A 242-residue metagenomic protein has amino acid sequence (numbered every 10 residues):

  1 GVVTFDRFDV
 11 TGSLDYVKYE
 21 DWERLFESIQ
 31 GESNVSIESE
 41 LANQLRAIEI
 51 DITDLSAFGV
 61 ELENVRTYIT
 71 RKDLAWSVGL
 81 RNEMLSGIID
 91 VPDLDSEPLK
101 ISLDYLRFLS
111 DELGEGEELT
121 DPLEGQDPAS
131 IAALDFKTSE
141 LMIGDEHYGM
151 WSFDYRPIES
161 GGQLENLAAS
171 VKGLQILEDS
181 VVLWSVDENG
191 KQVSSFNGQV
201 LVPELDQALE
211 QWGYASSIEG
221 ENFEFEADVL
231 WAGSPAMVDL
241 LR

Functional and structural regions predicted by a protein language model:
V3-S28, L45-D54, G79-T120, Q126-H147 (+1 more regions): Small-residue helix/turn framework positions
E40-N43: Blade/loop signatures of beta-propeller domains
V65-T67, L74-S77, N166-L167: N-terminal beta-strand/beta-hairpin edge segment
K72-D73, I158: Short, well-ordered loop/turn elements at secondary-structure boundaries
